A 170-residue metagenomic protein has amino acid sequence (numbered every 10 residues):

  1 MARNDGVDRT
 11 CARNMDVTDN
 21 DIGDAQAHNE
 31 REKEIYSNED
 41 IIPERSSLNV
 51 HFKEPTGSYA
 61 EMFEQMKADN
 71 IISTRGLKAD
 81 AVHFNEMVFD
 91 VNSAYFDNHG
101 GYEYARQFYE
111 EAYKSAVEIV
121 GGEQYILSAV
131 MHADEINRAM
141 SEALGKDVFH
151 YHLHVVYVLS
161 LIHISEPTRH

Functional and structural regions predicted by a protein language model:
M1-S165, R169: N-terminal nicking endonuclease/strand-transfer module with a His-rich metal-binding environment and a catalytic Tyr
